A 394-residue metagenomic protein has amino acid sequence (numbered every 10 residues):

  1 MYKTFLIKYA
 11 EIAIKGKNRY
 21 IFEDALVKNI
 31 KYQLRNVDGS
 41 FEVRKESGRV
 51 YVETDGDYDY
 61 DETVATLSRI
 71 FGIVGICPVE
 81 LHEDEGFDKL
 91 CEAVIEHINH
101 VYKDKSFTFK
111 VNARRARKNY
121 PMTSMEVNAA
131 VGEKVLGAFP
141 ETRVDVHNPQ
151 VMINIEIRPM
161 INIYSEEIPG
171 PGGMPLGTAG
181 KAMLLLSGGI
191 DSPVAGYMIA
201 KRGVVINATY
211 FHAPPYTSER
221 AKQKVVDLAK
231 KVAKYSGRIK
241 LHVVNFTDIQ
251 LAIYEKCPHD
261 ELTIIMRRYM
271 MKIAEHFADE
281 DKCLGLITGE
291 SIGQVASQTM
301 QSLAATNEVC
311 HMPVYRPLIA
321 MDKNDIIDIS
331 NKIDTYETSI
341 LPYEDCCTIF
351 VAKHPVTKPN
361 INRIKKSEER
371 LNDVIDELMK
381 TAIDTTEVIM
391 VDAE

Functional and structural regions predicted by a protein language model:
M1-M183, P193-I239, E308, V356-I361 (+2 more regions): RNA-binding accessory domains that recognize and position tRNA/RNA substrates
E133-V135, G173-A179, Q250-L251, K256-I333 (+1 more regions): Active-site adenylate/phosphate-handling loop in enzymes that bind or generate adenylated species
L184, A208-Y210, V243, T288 (+1 more regions): Structural beta-sheet core signal
G189: Conserved G/P- and acidic residue-centered "switch" motifs that form tight phosphate/ATP-binding loops in soluble
A229-E255, D345: A conserved beta-strand->alpha-helix junction
Q294, P342-F350: Small/polar glycine-rich anion-binding or flexible loop at a beta-alpha turn
D334-P342: A short alpha-helix-loop-beta-strand transition element characteristic of N-terminal alpha/beta dinucleotide-binding
